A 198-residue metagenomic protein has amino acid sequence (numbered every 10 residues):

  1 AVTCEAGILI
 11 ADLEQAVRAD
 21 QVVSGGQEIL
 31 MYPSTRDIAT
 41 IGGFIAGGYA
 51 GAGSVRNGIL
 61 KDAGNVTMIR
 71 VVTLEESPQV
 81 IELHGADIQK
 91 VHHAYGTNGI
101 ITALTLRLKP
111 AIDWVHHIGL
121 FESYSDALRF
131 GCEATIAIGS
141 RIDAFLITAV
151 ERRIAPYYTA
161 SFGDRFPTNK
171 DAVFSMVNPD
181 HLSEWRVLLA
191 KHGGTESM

Functional and structural regions predicted by a protein language model:
A1-M198: Noncatalytic alpha-helical scaffold of FAD-dependent oxidoreductases
